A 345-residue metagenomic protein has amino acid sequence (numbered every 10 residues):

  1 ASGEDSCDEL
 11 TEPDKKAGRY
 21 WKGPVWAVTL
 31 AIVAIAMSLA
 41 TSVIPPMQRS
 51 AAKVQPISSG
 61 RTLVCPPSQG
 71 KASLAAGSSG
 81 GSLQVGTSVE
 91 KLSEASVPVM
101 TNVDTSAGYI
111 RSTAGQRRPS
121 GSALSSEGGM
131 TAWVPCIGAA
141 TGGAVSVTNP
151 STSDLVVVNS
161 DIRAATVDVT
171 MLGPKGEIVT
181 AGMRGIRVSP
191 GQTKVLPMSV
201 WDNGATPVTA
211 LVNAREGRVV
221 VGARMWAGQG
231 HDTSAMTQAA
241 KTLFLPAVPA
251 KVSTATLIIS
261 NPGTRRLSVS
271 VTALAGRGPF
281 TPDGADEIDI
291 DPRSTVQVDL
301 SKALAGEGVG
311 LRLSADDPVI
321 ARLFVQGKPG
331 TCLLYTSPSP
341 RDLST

Functional and structural regions predicted by a protein language model:
A1-K22: Terminal targeting segments of Actinobacterial cell-envelope proteins
V25-S42: Hydrophobic membrane-insertion alpha-helices, especially the h-region of bacterial N-terminal signal peptides
T41-R117, V252: Extracytoplasmic low-complexity, Pro/Thr/Ser/Ala/Gly-rich segments that lie immediately after a secretion/anchoring
E90-V99, I178-N203, T281-G306: Intrinsically disordered, low-complexity Pro/Gly/Ser/Thr-rich segments with frequent PxxP/GP/PP motifs and embedded
S106-Q116, P207-A214, G308-D316: Short, aromatic- and glycine-rich surface loops/edge beta-strands on solvent-exposed regions
G115-A132, R218-A227, P318-P329: Edge beta-strands of extracellular beta-sandwich domains
G143-R163, Q238-F280, R341: Surface-exposed interaction/gating patches
Y335-D342: Conserved small/polar residues in nucleotide/adenosyl-binding loops
